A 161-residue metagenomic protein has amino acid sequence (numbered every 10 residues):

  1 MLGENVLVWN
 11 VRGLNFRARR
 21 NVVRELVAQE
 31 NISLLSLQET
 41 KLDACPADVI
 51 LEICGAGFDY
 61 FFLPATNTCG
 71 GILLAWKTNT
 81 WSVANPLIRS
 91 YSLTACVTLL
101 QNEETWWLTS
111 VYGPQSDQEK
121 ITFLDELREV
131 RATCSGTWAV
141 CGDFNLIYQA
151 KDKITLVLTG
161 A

Functional and structural regions predicted by a protein language model:
M1-A161: A shared catalytic/ligand-binding motif for oxyanion handling
